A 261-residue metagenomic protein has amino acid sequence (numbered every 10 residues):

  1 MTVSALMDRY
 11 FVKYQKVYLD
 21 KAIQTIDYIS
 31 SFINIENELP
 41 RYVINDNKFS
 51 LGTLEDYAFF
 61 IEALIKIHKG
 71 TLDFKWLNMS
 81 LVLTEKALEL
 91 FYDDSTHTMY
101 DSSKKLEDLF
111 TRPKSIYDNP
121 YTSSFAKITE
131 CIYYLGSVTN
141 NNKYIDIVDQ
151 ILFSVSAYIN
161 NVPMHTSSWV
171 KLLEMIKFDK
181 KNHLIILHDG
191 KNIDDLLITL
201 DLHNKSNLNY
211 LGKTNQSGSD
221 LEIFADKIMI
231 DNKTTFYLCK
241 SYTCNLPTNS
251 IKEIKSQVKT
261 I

Functional and structural regions predicted by a protein language model:
M1-I261: Glycan-recognition and catalytic cores of secretory/periplasmic carbohydrate-active enzymes
